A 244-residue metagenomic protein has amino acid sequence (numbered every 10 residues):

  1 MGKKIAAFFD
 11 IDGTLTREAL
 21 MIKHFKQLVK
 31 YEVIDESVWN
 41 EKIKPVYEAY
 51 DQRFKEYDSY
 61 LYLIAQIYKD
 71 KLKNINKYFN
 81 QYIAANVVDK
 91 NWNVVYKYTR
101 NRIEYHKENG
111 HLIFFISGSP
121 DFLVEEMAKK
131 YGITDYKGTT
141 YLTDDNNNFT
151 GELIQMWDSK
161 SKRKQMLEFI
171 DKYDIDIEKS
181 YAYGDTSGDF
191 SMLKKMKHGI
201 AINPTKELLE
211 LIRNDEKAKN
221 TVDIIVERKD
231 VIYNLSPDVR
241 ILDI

Functional and structural regions predicted by a protein language model:
M1-I11, K26-W39, P45, D243-I244: Non-catalytic pre-domain segments flanking phosphatase-related domains
G2-M21, L193: Asp-based phosphoryl-transfer active-site loop
K3-K4, I83, D89-I244: C-terminal cap/substrate-recognition subdomain and adjoining C-terminal extension of metal-dependent phosphatase-like
F8-F9, Y60, Y183: Aromatic side chains
G13, N80, Y136: A residue-level signal for conserved active-site and pocket-lining positions in enzyme catalytic cores
T16, L72, D158: Catalytic cores of large soluble enzymes that bind and process phosphate-bearing ligands
L20-M21, V33-Y105: A metal-dependent, Asp-based hydrolase signature
K23, Q27, Q165-E168: Alpha-helical scaffold segments in soluble metabolic enzymes
